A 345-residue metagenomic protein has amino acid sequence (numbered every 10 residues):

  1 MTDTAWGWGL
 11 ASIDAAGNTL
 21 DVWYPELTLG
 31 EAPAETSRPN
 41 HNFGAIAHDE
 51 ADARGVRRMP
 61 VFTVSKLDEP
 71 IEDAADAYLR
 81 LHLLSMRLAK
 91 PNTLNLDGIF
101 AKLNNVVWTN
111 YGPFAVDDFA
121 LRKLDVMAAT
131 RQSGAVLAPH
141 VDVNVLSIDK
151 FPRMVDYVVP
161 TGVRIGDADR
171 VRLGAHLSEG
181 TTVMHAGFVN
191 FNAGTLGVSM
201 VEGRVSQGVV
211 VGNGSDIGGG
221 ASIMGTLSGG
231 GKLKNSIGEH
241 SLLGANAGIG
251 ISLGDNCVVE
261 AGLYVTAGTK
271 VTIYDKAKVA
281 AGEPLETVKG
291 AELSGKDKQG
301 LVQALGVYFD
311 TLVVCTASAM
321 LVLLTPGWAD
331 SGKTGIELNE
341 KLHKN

Functional and structural regions predicted by a protein language model:
M1-D156, Q303, V307-N345: Terminal amphipathic alpha-helical/low-complexity segments used for targeting or macromolecular assembly
N18, T161, D167, E179 (+1 more regions): A generic secondary-structure signal marking the coil-to-beta-strand transition
F43-A51, G218-G220, M224-T226, K232: A contiguous binding-surface segment within folded domains or other stable secondary-structure elements
E69, D73, L233, I249-I251 (+1 more regions): Short amphipathic alpha-helical interaction segments
A77-R80, T161, L233, D255: General structural feature for long, well-ordered alpha-helical segments within catalytic domains of soluble enzymes
I148-V171: Active-site-adjacent loop/helix segments that line or gate small-molecule/cofactor pockets in enzymes
V163, D169-V171, A175-L177, T181-V183 (+8 more regions): A structural motif detector for beta-strand N-caps
G230-K234, L242, A267-N345: C-terminal segments of enzyme domains that contribute to small-molecule binding surfaces
